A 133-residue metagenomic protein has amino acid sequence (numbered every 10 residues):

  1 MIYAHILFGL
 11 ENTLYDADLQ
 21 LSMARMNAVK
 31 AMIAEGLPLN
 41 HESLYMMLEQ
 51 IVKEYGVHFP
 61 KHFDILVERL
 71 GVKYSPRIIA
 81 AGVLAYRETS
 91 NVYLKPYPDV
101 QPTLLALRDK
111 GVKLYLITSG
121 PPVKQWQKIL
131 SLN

Functional and structural regions predicted by a protein language model:
M1-S43: Active-site neighborhood of HAD-like aspartate-dependent phosphohydrolases
I6-G9, N40-L44, A80-L84, L104-A106: A short alpha-helix capping/helix-coil boundary motif
E11-T13, L44-I51, Y86: Glycine-/proline-rich flexible loop or hinge segments
D18-S22, P60, Q101, W126: Conserved strand-to-helix beginnings and helix N-cap segments that scaffold or border functional pockets
A24-V29, L48, F63, V83-R87 (+1 more regions): Hydrophobic alpha-helical core bundles mediating ligand binding, dimerization, or RNAP-core interactions
A34, L39, Q50-A85: A metal-dependent, Asp-based hydrolase signature
I79-K95, V100-L132: Substrate-recognition element of Asp-dependent hydrolases with the DxDx(T/V) motif
